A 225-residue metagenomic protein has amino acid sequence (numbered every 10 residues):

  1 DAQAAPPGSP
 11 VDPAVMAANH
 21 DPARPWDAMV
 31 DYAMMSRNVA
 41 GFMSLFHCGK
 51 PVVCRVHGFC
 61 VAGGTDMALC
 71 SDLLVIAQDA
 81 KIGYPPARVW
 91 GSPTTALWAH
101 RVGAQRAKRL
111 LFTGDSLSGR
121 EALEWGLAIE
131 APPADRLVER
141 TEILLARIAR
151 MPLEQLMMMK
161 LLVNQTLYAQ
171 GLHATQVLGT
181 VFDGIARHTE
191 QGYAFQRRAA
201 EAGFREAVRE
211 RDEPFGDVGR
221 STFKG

Functional and structural regions predicted by a protein language model:
D1-A17, S118-G119, R150-G225: C-terminal alpha-helix plus adjacent terminal tail
D1-S44: Glycine- (often His-adjacent) and acidic-residue-rich active-site loop that binds/positions the CoA thioester
P13-A17, S36-N38, G58, C70-D72 (+2 more regions): A broad, low-specificity signal for short, low-complexity segments enriched in glycine/proline and polar/charged
N19, P25, Y32, G126 (+3 more regions): Short leucine-rich amphipathic alpha-helices used at interfaces
P22-W26, W90, G171: Short amphipathic alpha-helical segments at helix-loop
S36-V39, V138-E142, K160, V177-T180: Generic alpha-helical structural signal
M43-L156: Crotonase-fold acyl-CoA enzyme core
